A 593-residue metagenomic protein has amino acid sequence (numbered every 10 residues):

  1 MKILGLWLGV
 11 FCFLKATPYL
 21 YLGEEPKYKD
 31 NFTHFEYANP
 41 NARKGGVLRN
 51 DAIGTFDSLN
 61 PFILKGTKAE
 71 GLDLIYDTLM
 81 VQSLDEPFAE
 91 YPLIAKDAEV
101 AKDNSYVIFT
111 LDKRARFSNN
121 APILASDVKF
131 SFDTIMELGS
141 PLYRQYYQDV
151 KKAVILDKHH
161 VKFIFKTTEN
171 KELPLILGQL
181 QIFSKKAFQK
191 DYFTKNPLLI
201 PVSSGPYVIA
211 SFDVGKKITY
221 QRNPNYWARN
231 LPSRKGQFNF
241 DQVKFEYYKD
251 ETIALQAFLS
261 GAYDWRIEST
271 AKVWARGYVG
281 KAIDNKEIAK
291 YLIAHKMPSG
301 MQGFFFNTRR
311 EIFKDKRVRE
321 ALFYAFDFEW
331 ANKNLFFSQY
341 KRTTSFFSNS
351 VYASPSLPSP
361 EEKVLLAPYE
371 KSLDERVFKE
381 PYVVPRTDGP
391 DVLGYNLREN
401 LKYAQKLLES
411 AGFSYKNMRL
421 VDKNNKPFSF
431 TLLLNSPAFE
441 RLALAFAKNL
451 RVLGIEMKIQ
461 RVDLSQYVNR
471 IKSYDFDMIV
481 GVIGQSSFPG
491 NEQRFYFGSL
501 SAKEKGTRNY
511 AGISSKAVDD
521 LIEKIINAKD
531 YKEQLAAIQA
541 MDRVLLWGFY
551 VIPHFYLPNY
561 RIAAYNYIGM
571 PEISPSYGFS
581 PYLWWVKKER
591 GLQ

Functional and structural regions predicted by a protein language model:
T17-K102, T110, D133, I200-V202: N-terminal lobe/hinge region of extracytoplasmic solute-binding protein
Y19, A52, G66-E70, D213-I218 (+5 more regions): Detector for C-terminal structural segments
Y28, A38, R43, L64-G71 (+7 more regions): Aromatic- and charge-enriched surface segment that lines or borders ligand/interaction sites
T55, I75-E86, L177-Q242, K249-I253 (+3 more regions): Gly/Pro-rich hinge or "lid" segments in bacterial periplasmic/extracellular proteins
P92-K96, K102, S118, I123 (+5 more regions): Aromatic-rich, solvent-exposed beta-strand/loop patch
T110, R144-Q189, S204-D213, P358-S372: Surface-exposed binding/hinge segments that line and control ligand-binding clefts or catalytic entry sites
D112, K195, A228-V279, E320 (+4 more regions): Ligand-site clamp/hinge motif
K152-I155, A210-Q221, E246-R310, E320-A321 (+3 more regions): Extracellular/periplasmic solute-recognition and catalytic clefts
